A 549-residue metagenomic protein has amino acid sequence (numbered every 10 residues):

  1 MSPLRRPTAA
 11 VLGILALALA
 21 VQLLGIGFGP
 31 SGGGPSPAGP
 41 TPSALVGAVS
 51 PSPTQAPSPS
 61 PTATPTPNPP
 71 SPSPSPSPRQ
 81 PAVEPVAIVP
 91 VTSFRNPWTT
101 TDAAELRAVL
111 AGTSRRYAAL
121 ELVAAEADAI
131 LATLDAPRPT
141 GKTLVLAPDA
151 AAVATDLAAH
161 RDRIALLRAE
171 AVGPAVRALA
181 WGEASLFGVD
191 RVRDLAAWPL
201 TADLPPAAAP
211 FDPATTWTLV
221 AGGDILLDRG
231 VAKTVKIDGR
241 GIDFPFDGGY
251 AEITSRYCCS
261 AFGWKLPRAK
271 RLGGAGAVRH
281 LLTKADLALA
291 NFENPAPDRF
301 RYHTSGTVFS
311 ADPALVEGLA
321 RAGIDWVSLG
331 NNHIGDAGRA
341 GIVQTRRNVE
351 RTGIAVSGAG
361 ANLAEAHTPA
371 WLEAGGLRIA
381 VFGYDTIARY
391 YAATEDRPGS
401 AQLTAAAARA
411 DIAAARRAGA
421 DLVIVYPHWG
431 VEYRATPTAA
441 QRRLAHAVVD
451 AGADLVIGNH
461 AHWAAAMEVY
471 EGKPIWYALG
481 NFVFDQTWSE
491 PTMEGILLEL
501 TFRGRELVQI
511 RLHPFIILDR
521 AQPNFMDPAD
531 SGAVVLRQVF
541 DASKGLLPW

Functional and structural regions predicted by a protein language model:
M1-L15: N-terminal Sec-pathway targeting helices
L12, G47-S50, F484: N-terminal non-cleavable signal-anchor helices
I14-F28: Hydrophobic alpha-helical membrane-insertion segments, chiefly the h-region of N-terminal signal peptides
V21, S31-A82, P548: Ser/Thr-rich, Proline-interspersed low-complexity disordered segments
L24, K142, L329: Short alpha-helical segments enriched in small residues
G25, S58, S75-S77, D336 (+1 more regions): Intrinsic structural disorder/low-complexity segments
P78-F211: Flexible loop/hinge segments at secondary-structure junctions
A209-W549: Acidic, metal/ion-coordinating pockets
